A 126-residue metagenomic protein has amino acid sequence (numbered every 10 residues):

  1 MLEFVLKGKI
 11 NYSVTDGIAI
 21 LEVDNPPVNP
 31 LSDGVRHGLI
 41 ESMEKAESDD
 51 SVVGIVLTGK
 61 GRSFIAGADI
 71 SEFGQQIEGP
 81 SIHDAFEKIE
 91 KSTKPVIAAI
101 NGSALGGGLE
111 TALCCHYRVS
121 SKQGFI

Functional and structural regions predicted by a protein language model:
M1-T58, E87: Conserved CoA-thioester-binding segment of acyl-CoA-metabolizing enzymes
L2-I10, D24, Q76-P80, S92 (+1 more regions): N-terminal glycine-rich phosphate-binding loop for ADP-containing cofactors
D16, G59-G61, K122-G124: Short, small-residue-rich loop/turn micro-motifs
L21, L57, D69, T111-A112: Hydrophobic/aromatic residues within transmembrane alpha-helices of multi-pass small-molecule transporters
N25-V28, S63, S71, I126: A short, flexible beta-alpha/helix-coil linker loop
P27-V28, R62, A104, S120: Glycine-/small-residue-rich active-site loops that bind phosphorylated ligands and cofactors
S51, T58-K88, A104: Glycine- (often His-adjacent) and acidic-residue-rich active-site loop that binds/positions the CoA thioester
I89-I126: Glycine-rich beta-to-alpha active-site loop
